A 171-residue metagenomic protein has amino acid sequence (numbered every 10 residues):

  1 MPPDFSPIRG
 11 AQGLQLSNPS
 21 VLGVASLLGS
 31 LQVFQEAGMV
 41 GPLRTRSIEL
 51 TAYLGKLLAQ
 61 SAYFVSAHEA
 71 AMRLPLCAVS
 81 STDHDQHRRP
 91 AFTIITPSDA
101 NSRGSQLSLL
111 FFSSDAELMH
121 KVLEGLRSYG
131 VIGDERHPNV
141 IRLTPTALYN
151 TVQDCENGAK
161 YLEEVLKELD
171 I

Functional and structural regions predicted by a protein language model:
M1-R46, A52: Active-site C-terminal subdomain of aminotransferase-like
G10-Q12, R103-L107, N139-T144: Short amphipathic alpha-helical segments
P19, N101-S102, E135: A generic fold-level signal
L28-L31, G55, A159, E163: Non-transmembrane alpha-helical segments in soluble domains of secreted/periplasmic/extracellular proteins
V33, L57, S61, V165: Short alpha-helical functional segments enriched in proximate histidine and acidic residues
G38, A62, L166-L169: A general structural signal marking secondary-structure boundaries and capping sites
I48-G55, A59-Y129: Conserved PLP-binding catalytic core of the aspartate aminotransferase-like
D115-K121, G125-I171: PLP-dependent enzyme catalytic core of the Aspartate aminotransferase-like
